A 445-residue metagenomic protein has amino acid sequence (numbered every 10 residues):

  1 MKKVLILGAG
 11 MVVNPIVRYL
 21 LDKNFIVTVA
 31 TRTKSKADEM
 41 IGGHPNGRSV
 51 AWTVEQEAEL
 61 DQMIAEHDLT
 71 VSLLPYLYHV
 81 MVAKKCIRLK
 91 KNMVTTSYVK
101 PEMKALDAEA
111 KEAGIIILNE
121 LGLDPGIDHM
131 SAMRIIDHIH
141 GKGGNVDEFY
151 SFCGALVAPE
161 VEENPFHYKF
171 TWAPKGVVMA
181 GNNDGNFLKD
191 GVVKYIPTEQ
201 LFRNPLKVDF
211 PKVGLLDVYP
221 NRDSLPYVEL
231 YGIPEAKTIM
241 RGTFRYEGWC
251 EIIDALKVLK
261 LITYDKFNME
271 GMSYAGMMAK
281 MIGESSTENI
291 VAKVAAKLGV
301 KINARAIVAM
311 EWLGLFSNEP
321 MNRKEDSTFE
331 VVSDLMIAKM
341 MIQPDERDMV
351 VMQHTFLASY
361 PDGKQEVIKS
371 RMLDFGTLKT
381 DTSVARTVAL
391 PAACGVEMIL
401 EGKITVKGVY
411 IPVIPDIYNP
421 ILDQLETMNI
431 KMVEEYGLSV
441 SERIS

Functional and structural regions predicted by a protein language model:
V4-G8: Conserved N-terminal Rossmann-fold NAD(P)-binding element of oxidoreductases
V13-N14: N-terminal Rossmann-fold NAD(P) dinucleotide-binding loop
A30-K34, T53-V54: N-terminal Rossmann-fold cofactor-binding loop
H44-Q56: Rossmann-fold cofactor-recognition segment
T53-E66: Conserved Rossmann-fold cofactor-binding substructure of NAD(P)-dependent oxidoreductases
K85-M103: ADP-ribose/adenylate-binding Rossmann-like module
S97-N119: Rossmann-fold NAD(P)-binding glycine/threonine-rich loop
H138-S445: C-terminal catalytic/substrate-binding lobe primarily of soluble NAD(P)-dependent oxidoreductases
